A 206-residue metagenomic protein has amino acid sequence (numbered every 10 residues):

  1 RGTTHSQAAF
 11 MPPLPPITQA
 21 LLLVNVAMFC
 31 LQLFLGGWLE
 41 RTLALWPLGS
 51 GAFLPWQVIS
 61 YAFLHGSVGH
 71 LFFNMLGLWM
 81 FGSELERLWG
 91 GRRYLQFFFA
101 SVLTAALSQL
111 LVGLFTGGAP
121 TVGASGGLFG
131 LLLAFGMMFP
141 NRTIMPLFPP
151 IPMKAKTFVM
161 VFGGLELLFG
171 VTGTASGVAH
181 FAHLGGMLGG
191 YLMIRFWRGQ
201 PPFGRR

Functional and structural regions predicted by a protein language model:
R1-R206: A detector for small-residue-rich transmembrane helices and their helix-helix packing motifs
